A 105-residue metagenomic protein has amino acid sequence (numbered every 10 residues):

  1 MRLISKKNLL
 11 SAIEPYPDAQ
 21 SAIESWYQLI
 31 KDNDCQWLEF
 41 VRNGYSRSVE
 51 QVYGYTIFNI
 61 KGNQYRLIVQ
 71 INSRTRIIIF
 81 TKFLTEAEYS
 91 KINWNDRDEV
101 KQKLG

Functional and structural regions predicted by a protein language model:
M1-Q64, S73-I77, E86-G105: Basic, Lys/Arg-enriched alpha-helical interface segments
